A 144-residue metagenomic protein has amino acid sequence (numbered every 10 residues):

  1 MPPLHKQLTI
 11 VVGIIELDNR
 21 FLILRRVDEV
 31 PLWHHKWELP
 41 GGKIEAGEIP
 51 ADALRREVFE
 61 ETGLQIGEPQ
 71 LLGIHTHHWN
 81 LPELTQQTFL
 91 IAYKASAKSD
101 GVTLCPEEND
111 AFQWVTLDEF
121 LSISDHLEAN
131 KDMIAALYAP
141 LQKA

Functional and structural regions predicted by a protein language model:
M1-L22, K43, L90, K94: Conserved N-terminal beta-strand and adjoining loop/helix that marks the start of the Nudix/MutT-like hydrolase domain
P3-Q7, W33-K36, E83-F89, P106: A generic structural micro-feature
I14, W37, Q113: Residues that recognize and position ribonucleotide moieties
R20-E60: Conserved Nudix-box catalytic region and its N-terminal flanking loop in Nudix hydrolases and closely related
K36, K43, L81, I134-A136: A generic membrane alpha-helix/interface feature
I44-G67, H77-A129: Unchanged
L72-G73: Local beta-strand/beta-hairpin segments that build beta-sheet-rich folds
A129-A144: Charged phosphate-binding loop/patch that engages nucleotide di/tri-phosphates or the phosphate backbone of nucleic
